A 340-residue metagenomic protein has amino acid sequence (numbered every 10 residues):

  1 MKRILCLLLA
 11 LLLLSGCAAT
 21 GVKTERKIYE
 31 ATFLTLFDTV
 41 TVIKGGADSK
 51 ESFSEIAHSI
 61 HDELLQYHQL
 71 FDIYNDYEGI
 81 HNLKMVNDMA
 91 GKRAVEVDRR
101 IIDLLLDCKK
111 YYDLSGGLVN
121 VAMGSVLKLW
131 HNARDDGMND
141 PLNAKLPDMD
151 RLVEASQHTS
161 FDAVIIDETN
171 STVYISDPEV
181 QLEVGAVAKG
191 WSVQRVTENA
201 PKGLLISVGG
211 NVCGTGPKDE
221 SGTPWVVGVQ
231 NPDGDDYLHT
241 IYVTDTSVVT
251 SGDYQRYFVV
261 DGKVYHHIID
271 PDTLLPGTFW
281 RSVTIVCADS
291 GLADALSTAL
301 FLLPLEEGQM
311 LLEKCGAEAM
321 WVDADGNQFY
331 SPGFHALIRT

Functional and structural regions predicted by a protein language model:
I4-T340: Mature catalytic core of soluble alpha/beta enzymes
